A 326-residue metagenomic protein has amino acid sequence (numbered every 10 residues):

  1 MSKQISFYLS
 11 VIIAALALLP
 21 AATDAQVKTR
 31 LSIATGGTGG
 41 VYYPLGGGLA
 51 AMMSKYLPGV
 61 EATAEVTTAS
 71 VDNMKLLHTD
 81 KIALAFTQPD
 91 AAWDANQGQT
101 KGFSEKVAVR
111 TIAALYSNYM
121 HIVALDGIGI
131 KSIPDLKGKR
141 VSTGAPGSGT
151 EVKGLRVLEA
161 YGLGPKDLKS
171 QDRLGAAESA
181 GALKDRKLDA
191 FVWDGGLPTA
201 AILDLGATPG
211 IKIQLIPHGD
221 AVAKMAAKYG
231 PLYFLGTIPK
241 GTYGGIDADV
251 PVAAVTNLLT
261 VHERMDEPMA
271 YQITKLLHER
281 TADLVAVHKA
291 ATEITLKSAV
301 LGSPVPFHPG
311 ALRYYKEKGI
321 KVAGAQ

Functional and structural regions predicted by a protein language model:
M1-V11: Bacterial N-terminal signal peptides that target proteins for export
S10-L18: Bacterial N-terminal signal peptides
L18-A25: Sec/Tat signal peptide C-region and signal peptidase I cleavage site
R30-Y56, V60, N118-D185, K297 (+2 more regions): Bilobed "Venus flytrap"/periplasmic-binding protein-like clamshell domains and structurally analogous long
G47-A51, T63-S104, A177-A182, L197-G206 (+1 more regions): Pocket-flanking alpha-helical
A83-Q88, D189-D194, Q214-L215: Paired acidic/hydrophobic, glycine-rich loop segments that form the ligand-binding mouth/hinge of periplasmic-binding
F103-L115, G241-V250: A structural signal for short loop-to-beta-strand junctions that line the ligand-binding cleft of periplasmic/secreted
K212-Q272, P306, Y314, V322: C-terminal lobe and pocket-closing loops of periplasmic/extracytoplasmic Venus-flytrap solute-binding proteins
